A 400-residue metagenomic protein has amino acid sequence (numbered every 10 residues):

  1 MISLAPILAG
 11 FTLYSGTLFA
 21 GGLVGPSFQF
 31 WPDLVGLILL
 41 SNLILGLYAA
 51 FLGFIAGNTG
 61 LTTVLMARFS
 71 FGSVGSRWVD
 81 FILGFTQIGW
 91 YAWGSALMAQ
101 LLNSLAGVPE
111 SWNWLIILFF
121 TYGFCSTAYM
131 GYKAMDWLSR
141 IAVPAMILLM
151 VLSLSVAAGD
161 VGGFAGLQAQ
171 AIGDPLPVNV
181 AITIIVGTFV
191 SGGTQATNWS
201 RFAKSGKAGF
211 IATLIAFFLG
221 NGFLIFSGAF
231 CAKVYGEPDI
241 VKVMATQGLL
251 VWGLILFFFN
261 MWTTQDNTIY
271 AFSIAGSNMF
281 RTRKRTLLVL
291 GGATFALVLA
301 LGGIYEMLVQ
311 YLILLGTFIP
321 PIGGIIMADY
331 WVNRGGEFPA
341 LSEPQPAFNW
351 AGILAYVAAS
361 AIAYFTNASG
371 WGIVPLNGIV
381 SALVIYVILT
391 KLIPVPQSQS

Functional and structural regions predicted by a protein language model:
M1-L18, L154-D160, A169-C231, A245-D266 (+1 more regions): Hydrophobic, membrane-embedded alpha-helices of multi-pass small-molecule transporters
I7-G10, D80-G84, A106-M130, P144-L154 (+4 more regions): Transmembrane alpha-helical segments of multi-pass small-molecule transport proteins
G22-G53, G75, F217-F218, S381: Extracellular loop-to-transmembrane helix junctions
G25-S27, G53-F54, L97-G107, F120-A142 (+3 more regions): Membrane-water interface regions at transmembrane-helix termini and the short interhelical loops of multi-pass membrane
L37-F71, W78-T86, L392-S398: Juxtamembrane transmembrane-helix boundary signature
S76-V108, W262-N278: Hydrophobic transmembrane alpha-helices that form the core helical bundles of multi-pass secondary transporters
L115-F120, F124-A157, I172, F210-F217 (+2 more regions): Membrane-interface loop-to-helix entry segments
G323-S400: C-terminal membrane-solvent junction of multi-pass transporters and transport-like membrane proteins
